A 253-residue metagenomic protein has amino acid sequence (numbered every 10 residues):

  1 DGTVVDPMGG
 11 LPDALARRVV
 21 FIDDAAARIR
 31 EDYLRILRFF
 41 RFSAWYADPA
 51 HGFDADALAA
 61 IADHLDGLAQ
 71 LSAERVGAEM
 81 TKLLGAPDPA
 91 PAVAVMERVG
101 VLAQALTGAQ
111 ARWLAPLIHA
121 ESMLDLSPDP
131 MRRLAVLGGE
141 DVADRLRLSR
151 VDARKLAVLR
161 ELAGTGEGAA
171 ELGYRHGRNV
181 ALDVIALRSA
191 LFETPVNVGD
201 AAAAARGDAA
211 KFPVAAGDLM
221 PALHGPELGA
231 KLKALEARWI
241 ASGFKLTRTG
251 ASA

Functional and structural regions predicted by a protein language model:
D1, G52-L58, E74, A92-R98 (+5 more regions): Short coil/turn segments at secondary-structure boundaries
D1-A55: Acidic, glycine- and histidine-enriched catalytic cores of nucleic acid- and nucleotide-handling enzymes, centered on
G2-D6, L11-F21, A190-A253: Charged substrate- and nucleic-acid-binding regions of tRNA-handling and nucleotidyl-transfer enzymes, centered on
P12-L15, A55-L65, R75: Short, conserved phosphate-binding/catalytic loop or strand-edge motifs used in phosphoryl-/nucleotidyl-transfer
D32, F39-F40, M96, R160 (+1 more regions): A residue-level signal for conserved active-site and pocket-lining positions in enzyme catalytic cores
L37-A47, L84, E97, L232 (+1 more regions): Short, amphipathic alpha-helical segments that act as regulatory/interfacial helices in nucleotide-processing proteins
F40-S43, A62, T81, A143-R147 (+2 more regions): Amphipathic alpha-helical segments within well-ordered protein domains
A69-N197: Conserved, hydrophobic alpha-helical core segments of structured domains
